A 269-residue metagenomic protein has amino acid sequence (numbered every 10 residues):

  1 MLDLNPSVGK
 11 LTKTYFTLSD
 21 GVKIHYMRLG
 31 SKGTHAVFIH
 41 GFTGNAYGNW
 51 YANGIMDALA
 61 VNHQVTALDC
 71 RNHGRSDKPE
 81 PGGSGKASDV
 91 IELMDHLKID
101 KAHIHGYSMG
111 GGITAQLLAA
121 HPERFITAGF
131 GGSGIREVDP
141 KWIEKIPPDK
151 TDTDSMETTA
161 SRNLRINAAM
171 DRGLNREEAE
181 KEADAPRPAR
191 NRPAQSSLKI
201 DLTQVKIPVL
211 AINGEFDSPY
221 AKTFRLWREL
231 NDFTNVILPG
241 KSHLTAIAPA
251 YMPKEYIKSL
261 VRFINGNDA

Functional and structural regions predicted by a protein language model:
V22-R75: Conserved HGGG/HGGXW glycine-rich cap/lid loop of the alpha/beta-hydrolase fold
Y51, D57, A67-A102: Active-site loop/oxyanion-hole signature of alpha/beta-hydrolase fold enzymes
I104-G106, G131: Short beta-strand immediately N-terminal to the catalytic nucleophile in serine-hydrolase-like folds
G112-A120, T127-E157: Flexible "cap/lid" loop of the alpha/beta hydrolase fold
A185-D201, F216-P219: Active-site nucleophile elbow and catalytic-triad environment of alpha/beta-hydrolase enzymes
V205, A211-N213: Short beta-strand/loop motif that positions the catalytic acidic residue of the alpha/beta-hydrolase fold
E215-K241: Conserved loop-alpha-helix segment in the C-terminal half of the alpha/beta-hydrolase fold that carries the catalytic
K241-K254: Catalytic histidine-centered segment of alpha/beta-hydrolase-like enzymes
